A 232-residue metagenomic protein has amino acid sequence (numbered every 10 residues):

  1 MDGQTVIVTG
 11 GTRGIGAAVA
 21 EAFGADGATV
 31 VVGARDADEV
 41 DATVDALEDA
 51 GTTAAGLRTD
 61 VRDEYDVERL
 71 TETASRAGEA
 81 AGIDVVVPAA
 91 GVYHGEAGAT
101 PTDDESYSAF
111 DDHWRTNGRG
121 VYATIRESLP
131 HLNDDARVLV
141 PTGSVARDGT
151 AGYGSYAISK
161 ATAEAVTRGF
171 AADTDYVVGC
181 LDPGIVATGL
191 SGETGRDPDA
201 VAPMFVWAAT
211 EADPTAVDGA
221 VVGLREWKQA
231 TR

Functional and structural regions predicted by a protein language model:
T12-R13: Conserved glycine-rich cofactor-binding loop
D26-A42: Conserved glycine-rich Rossmann-like NAD(P)H-binding loop of the short-chain dehydrogenase/reductase
D38, L57-E72: The beta1-alpha1 cofactor-binding region of Rossmann-like NAD(H)/NADP(H)-dependent oxidoreductases
E72-E79, W114-A136, A172: Amphipathic alpha-helical dimer-interface segment in Rossmann-like NAD(P)H-dependent oxidoreductases
G82, V92-A109, G152: Conserved mid-core segment of classical short-chain dehydrogenase/reductases
D103-Y122, A163: Catalytic Tyr-X3-Lys loop
D134-T162, T167-A172: Catalytic loop of short-chain dehydrogenase/reductase
Y176-P183, G192-R232: C-terminal helical subdomain
